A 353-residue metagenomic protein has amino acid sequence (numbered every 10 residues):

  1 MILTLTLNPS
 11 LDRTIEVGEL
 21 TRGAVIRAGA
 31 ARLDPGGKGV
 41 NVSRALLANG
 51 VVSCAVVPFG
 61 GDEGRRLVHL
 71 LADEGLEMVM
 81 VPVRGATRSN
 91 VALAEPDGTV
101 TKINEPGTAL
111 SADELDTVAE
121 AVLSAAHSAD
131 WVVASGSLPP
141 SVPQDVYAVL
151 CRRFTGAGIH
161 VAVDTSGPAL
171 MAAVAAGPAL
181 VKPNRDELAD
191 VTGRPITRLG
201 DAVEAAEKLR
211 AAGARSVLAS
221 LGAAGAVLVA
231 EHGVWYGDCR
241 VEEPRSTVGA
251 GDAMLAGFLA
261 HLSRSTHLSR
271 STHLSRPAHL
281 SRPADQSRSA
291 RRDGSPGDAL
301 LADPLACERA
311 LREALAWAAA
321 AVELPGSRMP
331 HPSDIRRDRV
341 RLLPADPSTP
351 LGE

Functional and structural regions predicted by a protein language model:
M1-V56, R65-R66, R291, P344-E353: Glycine-rich phosphate/adenosyl-contacting loop at the front of the ribokinase-like
I2, V52-C54, M78, V161 (+1 more regions): Hydrophobic anchor at the start of a short beta-strand that flanks the dinucleotide cofactor-binding loop
A24, L47-A129, R337-E353: Conserved N-terminal subdomain of the carbohydrate kinase-like
R44, S89-L93, G225-V229: Short beta-strand scaffold segments in enzyme catalytic cores
L47, T155, S263: Gly/Ala-rich phosphate-binding loop of Rossmann-like dinucleotide-binding domains, activating on the conserved
S128-P139: Short acidic, glycine-rich surface-loop motifs adjacent to enzyme active sites
Q144-V161, T165-H232, L305: Conserved phosphate/ATP/ADP-binding segment of small-molecule kinases
G200-E353: Conserved phosphate-binding/catalytic region of the ribokinase-like
